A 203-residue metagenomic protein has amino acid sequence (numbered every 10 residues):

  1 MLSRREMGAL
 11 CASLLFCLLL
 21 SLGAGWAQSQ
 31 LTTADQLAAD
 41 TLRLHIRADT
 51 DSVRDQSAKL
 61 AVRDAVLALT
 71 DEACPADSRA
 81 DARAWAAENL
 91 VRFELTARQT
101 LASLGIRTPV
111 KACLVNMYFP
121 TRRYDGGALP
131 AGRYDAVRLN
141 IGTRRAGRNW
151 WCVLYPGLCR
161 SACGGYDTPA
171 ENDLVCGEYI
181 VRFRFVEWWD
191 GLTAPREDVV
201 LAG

Functional and structural regions predicted by a protein language model:
M1-E6: Short, Lys/Arg-rich N-terminal segment immediately upstream of the first membrane anchor
G8-G25: Hydrophobic membrane-insertion alpha-helices, especially the h-region of bacterial N-terminal signal peptides
A24-L37: Aromatic-capped interface at the extracytoplasmic side of an N-terminal signal-anchor transmembrane helix
D40-A87: Early exported N-terminus immediately downstream of N-terminal targeting peptides
D49, A65-A76, R92, T96-R107 (+2 more regions): Structured segments of extracytoplasmic/periplasmic soluble domains in secreted or envelope-associated proteins
A80-G147: Mid-length scaffold segments of soluble, non-membrane domains
G127-V181: Soluble extracytoplasmic domains of inner/organellar membrane proteins
P169-G203: C-terminal partner/receptor-binding element of secreted or periplasmic proteins
